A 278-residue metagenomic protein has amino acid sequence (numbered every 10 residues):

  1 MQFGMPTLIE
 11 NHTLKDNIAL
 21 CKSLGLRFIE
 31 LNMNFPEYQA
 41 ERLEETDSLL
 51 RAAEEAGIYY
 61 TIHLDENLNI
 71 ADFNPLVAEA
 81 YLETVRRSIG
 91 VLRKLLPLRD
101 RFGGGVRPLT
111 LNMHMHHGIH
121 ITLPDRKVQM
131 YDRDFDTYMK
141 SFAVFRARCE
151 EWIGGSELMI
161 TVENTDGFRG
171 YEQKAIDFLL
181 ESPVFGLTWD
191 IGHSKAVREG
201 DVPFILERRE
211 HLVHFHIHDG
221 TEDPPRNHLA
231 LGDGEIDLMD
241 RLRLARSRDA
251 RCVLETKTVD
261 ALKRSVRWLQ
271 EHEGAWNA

Functional and structural regions predicted by a protein language model:
M1-G90, G103, W276-A278: N-terminal pre-domain/capping segments
Q2, N11, K15, A19-K22 (+6 more regions): Histidine-acidic metal/acid-base catalytic patches
P6-E10, N32-P36, D65-N69, H116-G118 (+4 more regions): Active-site beta-loop-alpha junctions enriched in small/polar residues
L26, I58, L158, F185 (+1 more regions): Short glycine/serine/threonine/alanine-rich loop segments
E30, T61, N112, T161 (+3 more regions): Conserved beta-strand positions in the central sheet of alpha/beta enzyme cores
Y38-E41, K127-Y131, N227-A230: Short, flexible/disordered intra-domain loops and linkers
E44-G57, V144-W152, F178, F204 (+1 more regions): Catalytic-core regions built around general acid/base machinery
E54-E55, I70-G186: Active-site acidic/histidine proton-transfer and metal-coordination neighborhood in alpha/beta enzyme cores
